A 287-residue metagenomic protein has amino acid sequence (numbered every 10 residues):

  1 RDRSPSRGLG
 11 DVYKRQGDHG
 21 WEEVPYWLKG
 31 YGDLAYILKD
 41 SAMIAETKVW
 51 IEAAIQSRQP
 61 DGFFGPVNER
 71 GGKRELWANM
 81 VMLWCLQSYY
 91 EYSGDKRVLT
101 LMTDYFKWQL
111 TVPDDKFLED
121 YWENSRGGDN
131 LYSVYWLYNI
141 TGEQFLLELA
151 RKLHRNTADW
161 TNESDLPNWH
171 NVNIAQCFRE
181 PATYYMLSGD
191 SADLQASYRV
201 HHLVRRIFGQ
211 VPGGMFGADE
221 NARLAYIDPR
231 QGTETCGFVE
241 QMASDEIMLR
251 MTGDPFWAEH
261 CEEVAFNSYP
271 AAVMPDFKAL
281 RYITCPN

Functional and structural regions predicted by a protein language model:
D2-L9, Y13: Single conserved hydrophobic/aromatic residue that forms the stacking wall/gate of nucleotide- or nucleobase-binding
K14-G17, A35-H154, W160-E163: Extended ligand-binding groove/face enriched in aromatic
G20-Y36, R74-Y90, E123-N139, H170-M186 (+1 more regions): Well-ordered alpha-helical segments within folded domains of soluble proteins
E23, G65-G71, E75-A78, Y121-N130 (+3 more regions): Short, solvent-exposed turn/loop segments enriched in Gly/Ser/Thr/Pro and often Arg
I55-F63, R97-V98, T141-E148, A192-D193 (+2 more regions): Proline-centered turn/helix-capping motifs that create local helix->coil transitions or kinks
I140-E148, K152, L166-T183, L187-Q195 (+1 more regions): Extended ligand-binding clefts on enzyme/binding-domain cores
L194-Q195, R205-N287: Extended polysaccharide-engagement surfaces of secreted carbohydrate-active enzymes
